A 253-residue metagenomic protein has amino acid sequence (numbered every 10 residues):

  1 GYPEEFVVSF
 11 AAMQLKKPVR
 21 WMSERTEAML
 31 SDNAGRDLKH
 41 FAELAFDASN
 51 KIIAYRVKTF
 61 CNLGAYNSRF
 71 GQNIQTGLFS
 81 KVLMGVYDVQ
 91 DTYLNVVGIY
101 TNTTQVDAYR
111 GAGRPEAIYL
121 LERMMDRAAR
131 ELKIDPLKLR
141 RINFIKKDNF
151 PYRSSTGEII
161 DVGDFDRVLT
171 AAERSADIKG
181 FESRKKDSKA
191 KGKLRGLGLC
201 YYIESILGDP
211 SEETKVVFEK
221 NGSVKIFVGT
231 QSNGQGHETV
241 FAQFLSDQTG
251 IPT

Functional and structural regions predicted by a protein language model:
G1, S23-R36, T59-G64, Y93 (+3 more regions): Acidic, glycine-rich active-site loops and adjacent beta-strand->loop/helix elements that engage anionic groups
G1-A48, V106-E131, S154-D177, L197: Glycine-rich and small/hydrophobic secondary-structure elements
G1-L15, Q72-V82, A108-K138, N143 (+3 more regions): Alpha-helical support elements that line or immediately flank enzyme active sites and cofactor-binding pockets
L15-V19, F46-A48, L63, Y93 (+7 more regions): Structural signal for hydrophobic packing residues in well-ordered secondary-structure cores of soluble enzyme domains
L15-V19, K39-F41, D47-Y55, L83-M84 (+4 more regions): Short coil/turn connectors at secondary-structure junctions
P18-T26, I53-K58, P136-I145, S183-C200 (+2 more regions): Beta-strand segments within the central parallel beta-sheet cores of soluble alpha/beta enzyme folds
D37-R123, I203-S211, Q248: Glycine-rich loop/linker segments at domain edges
F144-S223: Helix-loop-helix junctions that connect adjacent transmembrane helices in secondary transporters/permeases, recognized
